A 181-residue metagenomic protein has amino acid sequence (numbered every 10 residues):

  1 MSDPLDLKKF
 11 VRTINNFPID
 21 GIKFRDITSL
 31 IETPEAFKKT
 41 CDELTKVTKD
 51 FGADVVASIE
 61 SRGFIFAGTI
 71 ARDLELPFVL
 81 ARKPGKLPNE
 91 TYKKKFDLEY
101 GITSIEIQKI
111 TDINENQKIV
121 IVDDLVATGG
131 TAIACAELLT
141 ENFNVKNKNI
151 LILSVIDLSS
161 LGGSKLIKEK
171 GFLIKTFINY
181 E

Functional and structural regions predicted by a protein language model:
M1-G52, T103: Active-site-facing substrate-recognition patch
L7-K9, A134-E181: PRPP-dependent phosphoribosyltransferase catalytic core
T48-G52, D112-E115, F143-V145: Glycine-rich phosphate-binding loop signature in dinucleotide/nucleotide-binding domains
G52-E60, I150: Short glycine-rich phosphate-binding loop at a beta-alpha junction
I65-L74, A136: Short Gly/Thr/Asp-enriched flexible loops that form oxyanion-binding sites at enzyme active sites
L76-V120: Short, glycine/charge-rich flexible loops or terminal/linker lids adjacent to PRPP-binding catalytic cores
D123-I133: Acidic, divalent-metal-coordinating active-site segment for phosphoryl/phosphodiester hydrolysis, typified by short
